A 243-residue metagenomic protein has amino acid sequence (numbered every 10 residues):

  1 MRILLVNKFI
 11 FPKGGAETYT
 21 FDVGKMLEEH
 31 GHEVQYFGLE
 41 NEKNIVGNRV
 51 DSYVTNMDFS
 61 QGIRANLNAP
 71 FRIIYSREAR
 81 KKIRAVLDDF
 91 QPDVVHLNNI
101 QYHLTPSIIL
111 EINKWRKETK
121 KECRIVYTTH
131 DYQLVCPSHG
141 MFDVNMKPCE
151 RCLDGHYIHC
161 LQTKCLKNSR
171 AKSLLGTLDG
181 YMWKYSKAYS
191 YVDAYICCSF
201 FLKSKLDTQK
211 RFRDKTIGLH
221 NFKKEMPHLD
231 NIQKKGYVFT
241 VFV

Functional and structural regions predicted by a protein language model:
M1-K43, D88-F90, I112-C123, A194: N-terminal subdomain of nucleotide-sugar transferases
K8-F9, N221, T240-V243: Conserved donor-binding loops in enzymes that form glycosidic bonds
H30-V94: A conserved catalytic-core segment of Leloir-type glycosyltransferases
E40, F201, F222, K234: Carbohydrate-associated surface elements
R84-L104, C123-T128: Short N-terminal targeting/anchoring amphipathic segment
Y102-H103, C123, H130-H139, L166-S173 (+2 more regions): A short, histidine- and acid-enriched strand-loop-helix "catalytic/donor-clamping" loop that lines the nucleotide-sugar
Q133, C149-A194: Membrane-proximal helix-turn-helix segments that form the acceptor-binding/catalytic region of lipid-linked
I196, D230-V243: Conserved donor-binding/catalytic core segment of Leloir-type glycosyltransferases
